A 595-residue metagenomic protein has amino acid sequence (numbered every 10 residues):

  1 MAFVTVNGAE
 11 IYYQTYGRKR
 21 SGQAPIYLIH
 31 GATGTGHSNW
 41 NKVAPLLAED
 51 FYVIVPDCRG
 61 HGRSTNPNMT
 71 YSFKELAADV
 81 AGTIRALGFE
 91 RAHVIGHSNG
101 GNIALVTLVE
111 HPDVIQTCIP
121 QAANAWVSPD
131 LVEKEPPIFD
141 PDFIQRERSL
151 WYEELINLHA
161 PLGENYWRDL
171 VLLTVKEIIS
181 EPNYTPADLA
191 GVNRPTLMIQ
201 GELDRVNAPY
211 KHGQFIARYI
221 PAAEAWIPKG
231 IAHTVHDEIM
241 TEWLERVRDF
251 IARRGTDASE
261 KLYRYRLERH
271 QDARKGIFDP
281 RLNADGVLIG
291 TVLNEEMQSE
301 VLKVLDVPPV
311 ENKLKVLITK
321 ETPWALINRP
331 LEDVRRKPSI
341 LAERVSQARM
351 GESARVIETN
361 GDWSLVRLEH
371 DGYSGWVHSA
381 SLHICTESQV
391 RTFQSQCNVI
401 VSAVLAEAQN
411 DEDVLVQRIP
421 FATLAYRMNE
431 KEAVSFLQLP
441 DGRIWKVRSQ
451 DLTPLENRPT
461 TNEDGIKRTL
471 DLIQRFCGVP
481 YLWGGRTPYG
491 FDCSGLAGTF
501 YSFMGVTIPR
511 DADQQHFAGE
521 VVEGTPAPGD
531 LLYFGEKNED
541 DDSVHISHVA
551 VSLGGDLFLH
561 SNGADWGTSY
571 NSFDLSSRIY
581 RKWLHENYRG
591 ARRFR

Functional and structural regions predicted by a protein language model:
A9-R63: Conserved HGGG/HGGXW glycine-rich cap/lid loop of the alpha/beta-hydrolase fold
N41, P45-A48, V55-I95: Active-site loop/oxyanion-hole signature of alpha/beta-hydrolase fold enzymes
N102-E110, I115-W151: Flexible "cap/lid" loop of the alpha/beta hydrolase fold
V192, M198-Q200: Short beta-strand/loop motif that positions the catalytic acidic residue of the alpha/beta-hydrolase fold
L293, S299-T319, L368-I400, Q438-D471: Boundary regions of SH3-family modules and the immediately adjacent low-complexity/disordered segments in eukaryotic
I327-S353, N398-R427: Beta-loop motif signature
I384, V390-T392, T453-L455, P459 (+2 more regions): Aromatic- and glycine-rich peptidoglycan recognition patches
V506-G567, F573: ...with weaker cross-activation on analogous glycine-rich loops/strands in unrelated enzymes
